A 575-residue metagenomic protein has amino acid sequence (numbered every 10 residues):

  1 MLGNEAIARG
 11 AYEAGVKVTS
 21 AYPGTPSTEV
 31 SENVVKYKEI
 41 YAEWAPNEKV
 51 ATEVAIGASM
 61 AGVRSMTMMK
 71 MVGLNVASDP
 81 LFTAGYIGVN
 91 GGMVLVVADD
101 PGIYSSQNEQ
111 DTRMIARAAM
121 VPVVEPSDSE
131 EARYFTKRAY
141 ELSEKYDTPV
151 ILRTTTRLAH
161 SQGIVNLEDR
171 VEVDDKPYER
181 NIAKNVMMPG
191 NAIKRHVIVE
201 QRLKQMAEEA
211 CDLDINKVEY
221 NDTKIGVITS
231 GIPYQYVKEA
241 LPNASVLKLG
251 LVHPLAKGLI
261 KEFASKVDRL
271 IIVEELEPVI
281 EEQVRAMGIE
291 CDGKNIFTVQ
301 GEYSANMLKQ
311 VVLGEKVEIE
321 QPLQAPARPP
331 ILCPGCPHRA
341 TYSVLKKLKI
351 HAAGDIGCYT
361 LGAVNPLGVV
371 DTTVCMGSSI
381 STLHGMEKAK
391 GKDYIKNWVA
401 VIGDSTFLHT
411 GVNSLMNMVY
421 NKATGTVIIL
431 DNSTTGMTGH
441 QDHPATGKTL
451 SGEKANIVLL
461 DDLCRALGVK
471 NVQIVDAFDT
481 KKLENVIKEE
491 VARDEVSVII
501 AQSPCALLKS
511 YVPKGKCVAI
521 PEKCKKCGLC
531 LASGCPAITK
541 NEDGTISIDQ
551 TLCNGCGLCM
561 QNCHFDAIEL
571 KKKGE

Functional and structural regions predicted by a protein language model:
M1-N4, A14, P126-L332, P337 (+7 more regions): Flexible, low-complexity linker and terminal segments
M1-S129, Y220-N221, E281, A286-K396: Thiamine diphosphate
V30-N33, I56, A77-L81, I103-Q110 (+17 more regions): Short acidic, glycine/serine/threonine-rich loops at helix termini
N33-E39, V237-L247, D462-G468: Short helix-loop-beta junction
E39-A45, I87-A98, K176-K184, Y420-S433 (+2 more regions): A glycine-rich helix N-cap at a beta->alpha junction
I40, A98-I103, A119-V124, G293-I296 (+5 more regions): Short beta-alpha connecting loops at secondary-structure transitions that line or flank enzyme active sites
D100-P149, T155, K184-V186, G190 (+3 more regions): Conserved thiamine diphosphate
A363-I500, S510-Y511: Thiamine diphosphate
